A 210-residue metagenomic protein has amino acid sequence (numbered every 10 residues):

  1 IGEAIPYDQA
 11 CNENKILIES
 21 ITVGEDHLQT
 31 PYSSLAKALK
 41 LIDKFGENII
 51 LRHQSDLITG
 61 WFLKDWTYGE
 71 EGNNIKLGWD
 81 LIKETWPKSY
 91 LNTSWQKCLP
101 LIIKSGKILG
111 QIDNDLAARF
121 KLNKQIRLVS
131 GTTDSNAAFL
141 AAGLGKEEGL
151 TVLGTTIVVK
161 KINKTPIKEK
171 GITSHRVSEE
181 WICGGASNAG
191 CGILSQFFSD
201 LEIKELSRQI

Functional and structural regions predicted by a protein language model:
G2-N12, N74-G78: A charged helix-plus-loop insertion that forms the helical arch/lid used to bind and gate nucleic-acid substrates
E13-T67, K76-T93, N114-I210: Active-site core segments that coordinate phosphate-bearing ligands/cofactors across diverse enzyme families
H53, I103-K104: Short acidic/polar alpha-helix capping motifs at helix-coil junctions
Q96: Internal glycine-rich flexible loops
K104-I112: Glycine-rich phosphate-binding loops at beta-strand->alpha-helix junctions
